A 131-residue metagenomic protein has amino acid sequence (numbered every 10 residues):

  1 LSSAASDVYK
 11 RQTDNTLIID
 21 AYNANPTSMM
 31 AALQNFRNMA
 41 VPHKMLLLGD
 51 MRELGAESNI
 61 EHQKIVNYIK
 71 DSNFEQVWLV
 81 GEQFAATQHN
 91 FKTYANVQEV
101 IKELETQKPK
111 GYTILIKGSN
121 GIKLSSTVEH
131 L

Functional and structural regions predicted by a protein language model:
L1-A5, Y9: Single conserved hydrophobic/aromatic residue that forms the stacking wall/gate of nucleotide- or nucleobase-binding
K10-L131: ATP-dependent carboxylate-amine ligase
